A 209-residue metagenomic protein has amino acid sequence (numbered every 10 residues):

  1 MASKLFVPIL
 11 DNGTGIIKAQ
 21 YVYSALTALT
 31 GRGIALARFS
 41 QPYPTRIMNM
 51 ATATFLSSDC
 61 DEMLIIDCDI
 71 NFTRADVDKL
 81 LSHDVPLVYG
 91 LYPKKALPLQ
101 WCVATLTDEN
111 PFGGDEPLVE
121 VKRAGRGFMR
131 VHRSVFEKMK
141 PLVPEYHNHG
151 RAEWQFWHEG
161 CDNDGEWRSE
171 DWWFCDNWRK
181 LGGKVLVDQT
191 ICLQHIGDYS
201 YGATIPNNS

Functional and structural regions predicted by a protein language model:
M1-R46: N-proximal low-complexity "stem/linker" segments adjacent to membrane-targeting elements
A2, F6, V143-S209: C-terminal catalytic/acceptor-binding lobe
T30, L81, W178-R179: Anion (oxyanion) recognition and catalysis
A35, D69, P86, K184-L186 (+1 more regions): Residue-level detector of anion-binding/catalytic polar loops
N49-E62: Active-site nucleotide-sugar/metal-binding loop of Leloir-type enzymes
T52, T73-G160: Conserved catalytic core of nucleotide-sugar-dependent glycosyltransferases
D59-N71: Short beta-strand-to-loop acidic/aromatic patch adjacent to the donor-nucleotide binding site
